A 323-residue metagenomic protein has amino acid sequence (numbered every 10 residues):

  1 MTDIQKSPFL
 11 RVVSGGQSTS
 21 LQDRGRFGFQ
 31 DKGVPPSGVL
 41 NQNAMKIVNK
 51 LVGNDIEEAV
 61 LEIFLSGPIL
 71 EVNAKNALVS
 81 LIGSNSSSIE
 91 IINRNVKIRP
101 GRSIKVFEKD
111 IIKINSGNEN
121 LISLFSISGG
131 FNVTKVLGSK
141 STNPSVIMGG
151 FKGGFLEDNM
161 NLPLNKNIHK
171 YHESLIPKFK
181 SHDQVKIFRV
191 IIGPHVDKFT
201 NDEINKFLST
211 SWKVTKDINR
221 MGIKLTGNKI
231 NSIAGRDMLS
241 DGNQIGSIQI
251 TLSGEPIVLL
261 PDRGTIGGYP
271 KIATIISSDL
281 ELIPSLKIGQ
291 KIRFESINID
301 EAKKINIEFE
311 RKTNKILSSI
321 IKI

Functional and structural regions predicted by a protein language model:
M1-I323: Conserved "landmark" site that anchors the functional core of diverse proteins
